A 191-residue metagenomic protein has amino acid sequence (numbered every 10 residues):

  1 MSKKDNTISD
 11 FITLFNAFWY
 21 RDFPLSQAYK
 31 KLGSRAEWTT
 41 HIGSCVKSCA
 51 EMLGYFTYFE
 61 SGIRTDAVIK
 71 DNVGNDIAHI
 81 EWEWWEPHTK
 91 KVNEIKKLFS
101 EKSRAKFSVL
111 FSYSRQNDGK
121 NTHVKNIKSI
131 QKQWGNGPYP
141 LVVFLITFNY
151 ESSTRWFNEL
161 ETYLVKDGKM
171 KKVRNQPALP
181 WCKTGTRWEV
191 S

Functional and structural regions predicted by a protein language model:
M1-S61: Acidic-basic catalytic patches of nuclease active cores, encompassing PD-(D/E)XK and other metal-cofactor nuclease
K4-F11, F15-N16, K102-S108, C182-S191: Ampiphathic alpha-helical segments that act as solvent-exposed interaction surfaces
K30-G33, I80-E86: Surface-exposed cleft-lining segments at the edges of enzyme active sites
S48-R64, N75, K106-L110, R115-Q116: Charged, terminal alpha-helix-loop-beta segments that serve as non-catalytic nucleic-acid engagement and/or assembly
A67-I69, N75-W84, L98: Conserved catalytic cores of phosphodiester-cleaving nucleases, focusing on short active-site segments
I69-D71, S112, L164: Residue-level signal for short segments within beta-strands and strand-turn junctions of well-structured beta-sheet
W84-G137, V143: Catalytic cores of nucleic-acid endonucleases
K132-S191: Non-catalytic C-terminal interaction segments of nucleic acid-processing enzymes
